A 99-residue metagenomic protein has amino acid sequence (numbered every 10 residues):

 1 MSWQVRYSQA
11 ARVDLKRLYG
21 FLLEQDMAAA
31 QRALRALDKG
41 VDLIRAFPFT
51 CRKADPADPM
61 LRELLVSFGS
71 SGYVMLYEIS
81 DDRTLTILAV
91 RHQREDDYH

Functional and structural regions predicted by a protein language model:
M1-R62: Basic, Lys/Arg-enriched alpha-helical interface segments
E63-S67: Short beta-strand segments that buttress and anchor functional surface loops
F68-H99: Enriched for short, Lys/Arg-rich terminal
